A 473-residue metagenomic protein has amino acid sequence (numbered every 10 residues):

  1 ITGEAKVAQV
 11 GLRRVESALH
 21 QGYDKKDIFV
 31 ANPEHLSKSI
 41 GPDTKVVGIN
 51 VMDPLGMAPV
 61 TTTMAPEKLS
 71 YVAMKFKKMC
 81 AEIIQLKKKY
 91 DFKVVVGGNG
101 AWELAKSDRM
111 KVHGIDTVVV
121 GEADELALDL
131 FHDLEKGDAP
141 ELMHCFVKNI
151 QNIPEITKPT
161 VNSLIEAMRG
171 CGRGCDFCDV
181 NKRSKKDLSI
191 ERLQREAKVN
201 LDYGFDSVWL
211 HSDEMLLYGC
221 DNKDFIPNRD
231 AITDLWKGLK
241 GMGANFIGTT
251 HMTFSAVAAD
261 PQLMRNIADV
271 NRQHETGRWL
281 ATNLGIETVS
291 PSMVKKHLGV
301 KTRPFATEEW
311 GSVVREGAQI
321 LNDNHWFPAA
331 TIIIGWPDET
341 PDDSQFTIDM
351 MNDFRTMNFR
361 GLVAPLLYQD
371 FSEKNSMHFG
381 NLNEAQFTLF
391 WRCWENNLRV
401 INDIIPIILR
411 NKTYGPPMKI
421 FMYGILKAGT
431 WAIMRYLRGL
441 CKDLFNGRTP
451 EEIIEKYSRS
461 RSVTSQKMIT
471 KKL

Functional and structural regions predicted by a protein language model:
I1, S39-D43, D53, F387-L473: Radical SAM enzyme core and accessory elements
I1-G22: Short, charged N-terminal beta->alpha structural module
G11, A18, F29-E155: Glycine-rich beta-alpha loop elements in corrinoid/cobalamin-binding modules across cobalamin-dependent enzymes
V15-K26, A81-V94, D202-Y203, G238-F246 (+4 more regions): A structural motif corresponding to the C-terminal end of an alpha-helix and its immediate exit/capping segment
V47, L55-V60, E103-K106, W209-K223 (+4 more regions): Flexible glycine/acidic-rich beta-alpha junction loops that bind and position SAM and/or redox cofactors in anaerobic
A105-H113, L263-I267, P337-D353: Catalytic cores of alpha/beta
V147-N181, I190, Q194, K198-D202 (+1 more regions): N-terminal pre-triad scaffold of radical SAM enzymes
K198-F327, I334-W336: Conserved SAM/AdoMet-binding glycine-rich loop
